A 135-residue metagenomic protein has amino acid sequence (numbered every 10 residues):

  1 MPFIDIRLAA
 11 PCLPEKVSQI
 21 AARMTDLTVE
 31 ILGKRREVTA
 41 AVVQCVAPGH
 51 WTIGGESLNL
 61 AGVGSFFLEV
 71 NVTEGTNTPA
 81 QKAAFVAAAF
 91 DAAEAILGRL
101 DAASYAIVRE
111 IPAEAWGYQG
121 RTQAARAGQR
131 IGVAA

Functional and structural regions predicted by a protein language model:
M1-A135: A domain-level signal for the structural core that forms small-molecule/cofactor-binding pockets and catalytic centers
